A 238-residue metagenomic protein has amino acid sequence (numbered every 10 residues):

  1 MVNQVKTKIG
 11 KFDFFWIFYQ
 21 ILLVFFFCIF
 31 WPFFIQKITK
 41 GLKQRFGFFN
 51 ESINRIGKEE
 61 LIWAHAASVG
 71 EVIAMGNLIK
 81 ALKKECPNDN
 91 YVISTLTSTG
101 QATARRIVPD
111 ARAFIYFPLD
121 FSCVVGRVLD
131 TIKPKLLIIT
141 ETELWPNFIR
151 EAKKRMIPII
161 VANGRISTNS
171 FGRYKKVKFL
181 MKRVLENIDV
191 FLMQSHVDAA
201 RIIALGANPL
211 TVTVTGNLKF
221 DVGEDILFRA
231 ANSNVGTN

Functional and structural regions predicted by a protein language model:
M1-L23: Compositionally biased, charge-rich terminal segments
K11, W31-F33, K37-E51, R55-L227: Active-site and donor-binding regions of nucleotide-sugar-utilizing enzymes
I17-V24, C28-W31, R183: Low-complexity, intrinsically disordered, cysteine-poor segments enriched in small/polar and charged residues
A231-N238: Short, intrinsically disordered, charge-balanced linker/junction segments flanking boundaries in proteins
